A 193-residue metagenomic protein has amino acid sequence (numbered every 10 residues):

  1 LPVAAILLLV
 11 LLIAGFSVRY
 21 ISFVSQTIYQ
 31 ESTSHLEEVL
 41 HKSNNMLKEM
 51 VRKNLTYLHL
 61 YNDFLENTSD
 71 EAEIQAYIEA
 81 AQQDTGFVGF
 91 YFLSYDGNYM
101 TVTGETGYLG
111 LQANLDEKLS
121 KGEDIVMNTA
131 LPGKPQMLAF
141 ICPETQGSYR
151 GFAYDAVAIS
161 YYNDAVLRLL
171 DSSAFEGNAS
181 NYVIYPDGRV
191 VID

Functional and structural regions predicted by a protein language model:
L1-Q26, Q30: Extreme N-terminal signal-anchor transmembrane helix of membrane signaling/transducer proteins, especially in bacteria
I13, M46-M50, S173: Histidine kinase transmitter module recognition
T33: Nuclease catalytic cores
E37, H41-K42, M46-Q75, F92-T106: Extracellular/periplasmic ligand-binding regions of membrane signal-transduction receptors
K42, M46, F64, A80-A81 (+2 more regions): A generic secondary-structure signal
L58, F87-L93, A179-Y182: Short, hydrophobic-rich beta-strand element in sensory/regulatory alpha-beta domains
E71-T85, A156-D193: Solvent-exposed, extracytoplasmic
D84-G86, F90, Y95-A165, L169-S172: Extracytoplasmic/periplasmic ligand-binding sensor regions of membrane-associated signaling proteins
